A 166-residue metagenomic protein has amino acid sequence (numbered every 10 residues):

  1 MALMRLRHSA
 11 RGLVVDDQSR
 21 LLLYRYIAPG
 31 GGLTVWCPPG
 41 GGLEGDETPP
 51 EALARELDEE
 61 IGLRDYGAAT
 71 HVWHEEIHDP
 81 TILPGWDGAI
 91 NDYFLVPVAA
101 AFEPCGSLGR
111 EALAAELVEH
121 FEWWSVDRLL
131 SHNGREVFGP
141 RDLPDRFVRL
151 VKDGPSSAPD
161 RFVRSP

Functional and structural regions predicted by a protein language model:
M1-C37, D65: N-terminal strand-loop-strand
L6, W36, W73, F121-W124: Tryptophan-centric aromatic hotspots in well-structured domains and transmembrane helices
R7, P38, Y66, D87-N91 (+1 more regions): Short connector loops at helix/strand junctions that flank enzyme active sites, especially segments positioning acidic
G12, H71, D92-F94: A structural signal for short, well-ordered beta-strand segments
V15-R20, G30-G31, E44-G45, E76-D79 (+1 more regions): Short, charged/polar surface micro-motifs in flexible loops or helix N-caps
T34, E103-P166: Nudix hydrolase/Nudix homology domain
P38-V72: The catalytic Nudix box helix
I77-G109, E122-W124, L150: Active-site-adjacent beta-strand/loop module that shapes the phosphate/pyrophosphate-binding cleft
